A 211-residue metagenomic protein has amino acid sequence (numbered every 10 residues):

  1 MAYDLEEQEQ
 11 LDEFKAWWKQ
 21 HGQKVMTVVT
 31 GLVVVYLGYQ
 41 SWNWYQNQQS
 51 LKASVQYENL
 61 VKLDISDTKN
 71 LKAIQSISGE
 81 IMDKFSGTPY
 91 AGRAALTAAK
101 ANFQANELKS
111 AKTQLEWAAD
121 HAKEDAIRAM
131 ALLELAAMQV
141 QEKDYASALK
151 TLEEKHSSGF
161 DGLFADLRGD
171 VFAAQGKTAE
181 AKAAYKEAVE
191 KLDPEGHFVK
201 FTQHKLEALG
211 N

Functional and structural regions predicted by a protein language model:
M1-G31: N-terminal positive-inside, membrane-proximal cytosolic segments immediately preceding the first
A2-E7, D12, E58-D64, D120 (+1 more regions): Acidic, proline/glycine-rich low-complexity intrinsically disordered segments
Q8, S50-S54, E58, K72-Q75 (+1 more regions): Amphipathic alpha-helical repeat elements characteristic of tetratricopeptide repeat
T30-V35, D64-I77, A105-K112, A137-A146: Helix-turn-helix repeat elements of alpha-solenoid scaffolds
Y36-V55: Transmembrane signal-anchor/signal-peptide helices with a preference for the extracytoplasmic
Q56, L63, N70-L71, I77 (+4 more regions): Amphipathic coiled-coil alpha-helices
E58-G92: Short extracytoplasmic
F85, Y90, A95, K100-N211: Soluble extracytoplasmic domains of inner/organellar membrane proteins
